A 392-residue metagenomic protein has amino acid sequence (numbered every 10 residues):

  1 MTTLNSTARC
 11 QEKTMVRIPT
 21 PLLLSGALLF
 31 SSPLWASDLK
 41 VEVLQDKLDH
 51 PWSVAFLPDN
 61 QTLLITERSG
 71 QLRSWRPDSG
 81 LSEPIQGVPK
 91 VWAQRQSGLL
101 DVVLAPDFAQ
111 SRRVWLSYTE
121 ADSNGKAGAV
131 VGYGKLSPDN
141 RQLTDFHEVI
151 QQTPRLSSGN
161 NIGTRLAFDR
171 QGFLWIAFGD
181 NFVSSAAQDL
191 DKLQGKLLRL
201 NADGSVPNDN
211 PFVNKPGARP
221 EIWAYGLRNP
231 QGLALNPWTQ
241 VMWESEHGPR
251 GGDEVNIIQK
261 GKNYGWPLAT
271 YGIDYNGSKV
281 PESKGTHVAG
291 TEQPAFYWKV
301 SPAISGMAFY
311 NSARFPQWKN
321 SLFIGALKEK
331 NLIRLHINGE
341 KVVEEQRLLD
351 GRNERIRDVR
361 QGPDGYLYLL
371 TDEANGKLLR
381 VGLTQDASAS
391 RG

Functional and structural regions predicted by a protein language model:
S31-S32: N-terminal signal peptide c-region/cleavage motif recognized by signal peptidases
W35-S184, G232-L235, Q240-G248, V300-N338 (+1 more regions): Acidic, Gly/Ser/Thr-rich repeat motifs that build Ca2+-stabilized beta-propeller blades
A36-K40, S79-E83, L136-H147, S205-R219 (+3 more regions): Beta-strand initiation motifs
S37-L48, T291-A295, V343-Q346: A short helix->beta-strand "capping" segment at the edge of beta-propeller domains
I85-R95, F146-N161, D203-W223, L268-W298: Surface-exposed loop and turn segments in beta-propeller and other repeat-based domains that flank or scaffold
V130-P138, D191-A202, I258: Beta-propeller blade signature
I176-L193, G252-E254: Short, conserved, GDST-rich strand-edge loop motifs in beta-rich repeat architectures
V343-Q361: Conserved blade-ending motifs and adjacent loop-strand segments that build the rim/top face of beta-propeller domains
